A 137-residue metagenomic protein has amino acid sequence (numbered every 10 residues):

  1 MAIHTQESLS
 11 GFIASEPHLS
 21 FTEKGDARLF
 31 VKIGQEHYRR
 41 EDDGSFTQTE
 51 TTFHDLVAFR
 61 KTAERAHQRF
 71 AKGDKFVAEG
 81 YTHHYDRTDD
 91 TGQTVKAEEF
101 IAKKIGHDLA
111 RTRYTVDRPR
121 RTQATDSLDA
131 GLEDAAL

Functional and structural regions predicted by a protein language model:
M1-T5, H18-G25, E41-T47, E64 (+3 more regions): Acidic, gly/ser/pro-rich intrinsically disordered tails
E7-A14, I33, K72-H84, A102: OB-fold and OB-like beta-barrel modules that bind single-stranded nucleic acids
L19-Q35, K96-E99: Short aromatic-glycine-enriched beta-strand elements
F30-Q48: Short beta-strand/loop turn elements enriched in aromatics
F46-L56: Short, basic/aromatic beta-hairpin or loop at an interaction surface
F59-V95: Beta-rich strand-turn-strand
H83, D89-T112: OB-fold/S1-family single-stranded nucleic acid-binding modules
